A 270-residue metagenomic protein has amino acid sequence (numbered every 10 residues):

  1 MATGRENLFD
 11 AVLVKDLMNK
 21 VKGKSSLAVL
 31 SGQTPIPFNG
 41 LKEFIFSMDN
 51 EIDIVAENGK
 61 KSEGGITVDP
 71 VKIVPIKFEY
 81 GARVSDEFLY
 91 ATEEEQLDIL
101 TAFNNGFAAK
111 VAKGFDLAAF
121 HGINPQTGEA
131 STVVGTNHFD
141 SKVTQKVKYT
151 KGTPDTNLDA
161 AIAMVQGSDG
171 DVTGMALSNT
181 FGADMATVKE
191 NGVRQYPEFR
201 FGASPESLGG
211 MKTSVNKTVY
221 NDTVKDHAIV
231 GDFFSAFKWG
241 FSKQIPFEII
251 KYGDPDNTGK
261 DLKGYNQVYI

Functional and structural regions predicted by a protein language model:
A2-G81: Assembly/oligomerization interface modules of large self-assembling protein complexes
L13-V21, S26-V29, F103, F107 (+3 more regions): Short, Φ-rich (hydrophobic/aromatic) sequence segments
I52-I54, V84, T92-E93, D184-T187: Short helix/loop capping segments that flank catalytic or ligand/cofactor-binding pockets
S85-M164: Alpha-helical scaffold segments that mediate packing/assembly in large oligomeric complexes
N124-Q126, V133, T180-D184, V219-N221 (+1 more regions): Short, catalytically relevant binding-site loops at active-site mouths
K148-D261: Extended oligomerization regions of viral-like shell subunits
G264-I270: Short, intrinsically disordered, charge-balanced linker/junction segments flanking boundaries in proteins
